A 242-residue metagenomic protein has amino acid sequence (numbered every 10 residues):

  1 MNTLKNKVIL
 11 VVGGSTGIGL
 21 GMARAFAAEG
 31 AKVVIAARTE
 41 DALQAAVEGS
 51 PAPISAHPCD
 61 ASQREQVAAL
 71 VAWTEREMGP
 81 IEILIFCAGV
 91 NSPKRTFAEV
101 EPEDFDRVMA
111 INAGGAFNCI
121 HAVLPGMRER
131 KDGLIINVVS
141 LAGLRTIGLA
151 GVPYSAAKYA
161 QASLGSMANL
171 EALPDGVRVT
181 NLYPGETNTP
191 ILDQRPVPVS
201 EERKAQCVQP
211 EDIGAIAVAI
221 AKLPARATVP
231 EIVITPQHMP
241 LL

Functional and structural regions predicted by a protein language model:
S15-G17: Conserved glycine-rich cofactor-binding loop
P58-L70, P102: The beta1-alpha1 cofactor-binding region of Rossmann-like NAD(H)/NADP(H)-dependent oxidoreductases
R95-F97, D104-D106: Substrate-binding pocket helix/loop in short-chain dehydrogenase/reductase
I120, A157-K158: Active-site helix of classical SDR
I120-H121, S166: A short, exposed helix-loop element centered on a Lys and neighboring polar residues
S140: Residue(s) in the substrate-gating loop at a strand-loop-helix junction that position the organic substrate next
P174-V177, N181, E201-L242: C-terminal helical subdomain
